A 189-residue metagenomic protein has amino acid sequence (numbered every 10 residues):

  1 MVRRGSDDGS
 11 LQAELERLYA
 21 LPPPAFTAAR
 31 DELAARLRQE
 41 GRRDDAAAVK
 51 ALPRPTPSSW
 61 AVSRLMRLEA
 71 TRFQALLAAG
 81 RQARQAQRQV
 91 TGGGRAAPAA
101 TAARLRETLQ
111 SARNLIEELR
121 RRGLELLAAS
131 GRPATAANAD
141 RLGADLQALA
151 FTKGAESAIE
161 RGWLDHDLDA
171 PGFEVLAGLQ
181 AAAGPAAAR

Functional and structural regions predicted by a protein language model:
M1-A20, Q39, G184-R189: Actinobacteria-biased recognition of intrinsically disordered, low-complexity terminal regions
E14, L65, T71-R189: Amphipathic alpha-helical coiled-coil/helical-stalk segments
E14-Y19, E32-E40, A97-T101: Short, mixed-charge, low-aromatic patches
A29-T71, R84-Q87, T91: N-terminal interaction modules that seed assembly of large macromolecular complexes
